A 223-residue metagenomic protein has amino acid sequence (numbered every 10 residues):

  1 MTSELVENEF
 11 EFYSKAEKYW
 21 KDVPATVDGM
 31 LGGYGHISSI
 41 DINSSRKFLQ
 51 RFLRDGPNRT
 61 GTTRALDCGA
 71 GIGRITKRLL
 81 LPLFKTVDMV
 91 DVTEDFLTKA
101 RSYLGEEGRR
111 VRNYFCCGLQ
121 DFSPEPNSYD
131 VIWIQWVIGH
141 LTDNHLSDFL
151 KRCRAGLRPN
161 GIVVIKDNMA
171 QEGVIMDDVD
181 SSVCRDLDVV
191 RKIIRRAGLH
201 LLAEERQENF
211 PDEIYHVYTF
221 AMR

Functional and structural regions predicted by a protein language model:
M1-E125, L141-R152, G161-R223: Class I (Rossmann-like) S-adenosyl-L-methionine-dependent methyltransferase catalytic domain, capturing the SAM-binding
W133: A conserved beta-strand element that flanks and buttresses the S-adenosyl-L-methionine
W136-H140: Short catalytic micro-motifs in class I SAM-dependent methyltransferases
